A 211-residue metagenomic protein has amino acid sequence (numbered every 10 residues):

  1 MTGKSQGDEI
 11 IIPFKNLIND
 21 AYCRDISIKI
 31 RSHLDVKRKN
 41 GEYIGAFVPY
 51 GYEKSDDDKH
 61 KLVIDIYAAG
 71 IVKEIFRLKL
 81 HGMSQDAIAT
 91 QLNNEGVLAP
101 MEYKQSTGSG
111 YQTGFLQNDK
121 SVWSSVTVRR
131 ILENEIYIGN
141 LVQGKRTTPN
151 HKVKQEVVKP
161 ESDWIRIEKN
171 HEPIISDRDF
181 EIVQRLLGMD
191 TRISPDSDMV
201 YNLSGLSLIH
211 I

Functional and structural regions predicted by a protein language model:
M1-I209: Conserved catalytic breakage-reunion loop centered on the nucleophilic residue
